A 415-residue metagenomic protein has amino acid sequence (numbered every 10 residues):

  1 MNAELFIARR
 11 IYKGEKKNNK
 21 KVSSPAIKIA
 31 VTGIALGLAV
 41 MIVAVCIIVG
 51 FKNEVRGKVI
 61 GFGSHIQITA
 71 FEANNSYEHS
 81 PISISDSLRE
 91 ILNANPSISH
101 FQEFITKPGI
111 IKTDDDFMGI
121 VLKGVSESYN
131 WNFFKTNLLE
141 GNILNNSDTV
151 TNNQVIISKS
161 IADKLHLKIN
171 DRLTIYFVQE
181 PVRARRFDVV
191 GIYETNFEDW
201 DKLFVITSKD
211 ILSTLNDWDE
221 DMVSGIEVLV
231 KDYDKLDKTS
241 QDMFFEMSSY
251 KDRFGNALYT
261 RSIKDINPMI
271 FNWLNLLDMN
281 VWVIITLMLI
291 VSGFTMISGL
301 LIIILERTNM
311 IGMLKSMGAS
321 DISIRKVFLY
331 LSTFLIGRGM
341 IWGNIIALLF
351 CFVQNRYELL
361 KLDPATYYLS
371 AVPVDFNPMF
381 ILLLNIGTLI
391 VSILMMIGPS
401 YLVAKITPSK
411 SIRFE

Functional and structural regions predicted by a protein language model:
M1-L38: N-terminal Sec/SRP start-transfer signal
N2-L5, R9-I11, N377-E415: C-terminal membrane-exit region of the final transmembrane helix in multipass inner-membrane proteins
N18-K28, T32, T239-F294, I303-L305: Peri-transmembrane interface segments
I42-G50, D278-S316, I324-V327, P399-S400: A hydrophobic alpha-helix feature that marks transmembrane segments and, especially, their cytosolic C-terminal ends
K52-S85: Membrane-interface junction motifs in transport/secretion proteins
P81-I82, D86-D221: A structural signal for hydrophobic secondary-structure junctions, strongest on transmembrane helix-loop-helix units
L301-I303, M310-N355: Transmembrane alpha-helical interface segments in multi-pass membrane proteins
K326, R338-L384, I397-Y401, K405: Short helix-loop junctions at transmembrane helix boundaries
